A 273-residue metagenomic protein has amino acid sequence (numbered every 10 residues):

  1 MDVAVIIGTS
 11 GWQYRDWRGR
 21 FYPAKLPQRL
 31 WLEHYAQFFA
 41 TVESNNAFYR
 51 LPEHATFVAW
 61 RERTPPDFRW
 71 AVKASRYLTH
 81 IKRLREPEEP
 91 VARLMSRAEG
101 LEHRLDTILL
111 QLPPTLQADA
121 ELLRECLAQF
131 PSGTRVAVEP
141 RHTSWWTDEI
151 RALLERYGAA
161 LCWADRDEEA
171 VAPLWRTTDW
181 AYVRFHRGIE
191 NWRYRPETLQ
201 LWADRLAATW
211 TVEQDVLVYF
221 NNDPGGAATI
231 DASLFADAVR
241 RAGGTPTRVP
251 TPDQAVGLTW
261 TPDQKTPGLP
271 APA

Functional and structural regions predicted by a protein language model:
M1-A273: Residues lining hydrophobic/aromatic ligand-binding pockets adjacent to catalytic sites
